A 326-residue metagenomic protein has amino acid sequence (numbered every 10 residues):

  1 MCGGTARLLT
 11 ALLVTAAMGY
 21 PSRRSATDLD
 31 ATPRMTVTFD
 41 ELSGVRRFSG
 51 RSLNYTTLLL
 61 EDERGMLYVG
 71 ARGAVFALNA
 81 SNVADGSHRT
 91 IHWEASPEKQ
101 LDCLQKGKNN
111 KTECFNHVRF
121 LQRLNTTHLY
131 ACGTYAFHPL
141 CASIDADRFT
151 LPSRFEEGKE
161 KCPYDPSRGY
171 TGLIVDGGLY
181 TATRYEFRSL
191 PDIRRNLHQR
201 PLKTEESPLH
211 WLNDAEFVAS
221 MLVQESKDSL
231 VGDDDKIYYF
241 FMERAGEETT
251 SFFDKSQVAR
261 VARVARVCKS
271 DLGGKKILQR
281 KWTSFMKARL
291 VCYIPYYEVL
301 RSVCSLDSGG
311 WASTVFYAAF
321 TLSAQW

Functional and structural regions predicted by a protein language model:
C2-W326: Disulfide-stabilized extracellular ectodomains of secreted/luminal proteins, especially beta-rich
